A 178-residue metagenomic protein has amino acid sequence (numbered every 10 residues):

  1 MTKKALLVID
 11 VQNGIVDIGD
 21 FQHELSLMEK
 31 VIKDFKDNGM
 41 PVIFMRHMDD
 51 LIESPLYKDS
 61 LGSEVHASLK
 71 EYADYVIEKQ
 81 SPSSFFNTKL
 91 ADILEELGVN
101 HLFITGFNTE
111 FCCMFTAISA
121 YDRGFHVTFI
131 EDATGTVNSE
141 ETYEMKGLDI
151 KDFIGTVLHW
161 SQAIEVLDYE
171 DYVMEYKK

Functional and structural regions predicted by a protein language model:
T2-A5, K33, N38, P55-K178: Active-site-adjacent betaalpha module
A5-L7, I43: Conserved hydrophobic packing residues within short motifs/helices of P-loop NTPase cores of ABC-family ATPases
I9, R46, I130-E131: Active-site flanking residues adjacent to catalytic metal/cofactor-binding acidic residues
Q12-G19: Short acidic, Gly/Ser-rich segments with clustered Asp/Glu that frequently serve as metal-coordination loops in enzyme
G19-S26, T88-K89, F115: Generic recognition of short, well-ordered alpha-helical segments
D20-D49: A short alpha/beta connector and helix-capping loop motif
I52: Phosphate- and other anionic-substrate recognition elements at nucleic-acid/protein interfaces
